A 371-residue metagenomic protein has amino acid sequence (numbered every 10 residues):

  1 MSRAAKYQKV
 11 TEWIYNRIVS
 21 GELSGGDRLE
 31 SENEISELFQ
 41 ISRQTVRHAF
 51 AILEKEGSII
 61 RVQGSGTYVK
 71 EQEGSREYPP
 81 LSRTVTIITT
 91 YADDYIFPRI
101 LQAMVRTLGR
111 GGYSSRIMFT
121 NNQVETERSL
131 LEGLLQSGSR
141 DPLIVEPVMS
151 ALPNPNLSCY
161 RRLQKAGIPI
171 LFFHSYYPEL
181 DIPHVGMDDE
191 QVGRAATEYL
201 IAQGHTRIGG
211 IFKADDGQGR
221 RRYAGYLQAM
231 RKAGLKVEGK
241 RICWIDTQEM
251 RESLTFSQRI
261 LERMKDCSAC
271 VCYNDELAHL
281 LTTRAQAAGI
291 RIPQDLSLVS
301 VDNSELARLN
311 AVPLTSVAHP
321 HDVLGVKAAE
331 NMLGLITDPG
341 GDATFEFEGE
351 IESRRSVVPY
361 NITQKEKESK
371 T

Functional and structural regions predicted by a protein language model:
M1-I41, A51, R76-P79, Q102 (+3 more regions): Extreme N-terminal segment that seeds HTH/winged-HTH DNA-binding domains in transcriptional regulators
V10, D181-G210, Q228, M250-R259 (+2 more regions): Hydrophobic alpha-helical segments within soluble ligand-binding/sensing domains
W13, S257-T371: Flexible loop/turn connectors
S75-P142, L227: Amphipathic helical "hinge" segments at domain boundaries
T86-I87, S139-M149, L171, G209-I211 (+2 more regions): Periplasmic-binding protein-like
G109-T120, G210, A229-M250: Short beta-strand elements in bilobed, periplasmic/extracellular small-molecule ligand-binding domains
M149-A195, E276, D302-L314: Flexible loop/hinge segments that line or gate small-molecule binding clefts
R194-L235, A343-V358: An alpha-beta-alpha
